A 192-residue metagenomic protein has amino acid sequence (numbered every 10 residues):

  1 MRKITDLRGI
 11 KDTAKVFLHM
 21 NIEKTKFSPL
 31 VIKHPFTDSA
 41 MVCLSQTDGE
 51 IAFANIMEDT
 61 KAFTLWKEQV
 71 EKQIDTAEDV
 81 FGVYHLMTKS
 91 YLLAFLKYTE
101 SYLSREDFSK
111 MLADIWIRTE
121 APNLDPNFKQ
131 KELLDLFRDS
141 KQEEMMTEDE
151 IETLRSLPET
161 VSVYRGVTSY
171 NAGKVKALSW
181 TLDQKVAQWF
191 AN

Functional and structural regions predicted by a protein language model:
M1-I117: An acidic, glycine-rich, mixed-charge low-complexity segment common to nucleic-acid enzymes
Q73-W180: ADP-ribose/NAD+-binding catalytic cleft of ART/PARP-like enzymes
V175-K176, Q184-N192: Short active-site loop/helix that positions an aromatic residue
